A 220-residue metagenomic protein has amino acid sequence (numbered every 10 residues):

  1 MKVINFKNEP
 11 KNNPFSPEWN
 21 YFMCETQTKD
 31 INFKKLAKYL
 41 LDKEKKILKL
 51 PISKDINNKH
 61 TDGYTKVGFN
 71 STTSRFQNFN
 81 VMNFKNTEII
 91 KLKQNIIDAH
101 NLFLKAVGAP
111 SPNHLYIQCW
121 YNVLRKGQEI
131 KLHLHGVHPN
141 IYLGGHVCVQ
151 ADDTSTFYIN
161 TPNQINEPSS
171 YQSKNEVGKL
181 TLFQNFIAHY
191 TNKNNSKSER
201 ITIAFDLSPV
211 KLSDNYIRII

Functional and structural regions predicted by a protein language model:
M1-G108: Non-heme Fe(II)/2-oxoglutarate
K2-N8, K211-I220: A short, highly charged, low-complexity intrinsically disordered segment
S53, N195-S198, I220: Flexible domain-boundary/linker segments
E88-K91, N194-R200: Short, surface-exposed loop and linker segments with low hydrophobicity and enrichment for Pro/Ser/Thr
G108-I187, N192, E199-T202, V210-I217: Catalytic core of non-heme Fe(II) oxygenases with the double-stranded beta-helix
